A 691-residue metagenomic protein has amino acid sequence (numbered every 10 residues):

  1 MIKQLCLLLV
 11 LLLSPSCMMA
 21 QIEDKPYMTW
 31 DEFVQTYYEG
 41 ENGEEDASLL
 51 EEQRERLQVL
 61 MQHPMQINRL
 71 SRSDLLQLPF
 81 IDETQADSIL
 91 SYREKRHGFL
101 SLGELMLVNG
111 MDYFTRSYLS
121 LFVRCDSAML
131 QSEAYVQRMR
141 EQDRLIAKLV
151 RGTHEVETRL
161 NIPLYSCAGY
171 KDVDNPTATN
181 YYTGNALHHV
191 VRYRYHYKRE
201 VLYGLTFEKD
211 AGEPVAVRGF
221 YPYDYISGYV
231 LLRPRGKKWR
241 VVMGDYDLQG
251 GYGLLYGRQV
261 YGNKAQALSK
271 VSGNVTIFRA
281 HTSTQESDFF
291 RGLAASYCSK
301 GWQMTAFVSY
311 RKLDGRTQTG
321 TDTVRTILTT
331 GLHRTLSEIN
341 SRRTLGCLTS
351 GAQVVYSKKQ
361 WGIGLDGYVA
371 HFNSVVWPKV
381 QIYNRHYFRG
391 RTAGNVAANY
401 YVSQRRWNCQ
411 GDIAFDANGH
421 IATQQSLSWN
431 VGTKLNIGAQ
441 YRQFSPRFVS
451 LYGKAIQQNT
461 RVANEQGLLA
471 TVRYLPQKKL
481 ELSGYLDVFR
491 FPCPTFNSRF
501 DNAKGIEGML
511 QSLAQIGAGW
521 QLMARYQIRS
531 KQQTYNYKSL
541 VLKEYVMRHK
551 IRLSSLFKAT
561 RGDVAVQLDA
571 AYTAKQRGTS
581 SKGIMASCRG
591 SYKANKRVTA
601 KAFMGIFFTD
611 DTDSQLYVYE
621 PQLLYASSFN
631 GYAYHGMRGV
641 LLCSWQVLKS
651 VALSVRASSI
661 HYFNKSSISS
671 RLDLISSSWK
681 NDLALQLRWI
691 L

Functional and structural regions predicted by a protein language model:
M1-D24, L691: Bacterial Sec-dependent N-terminal signal peptides
M19-V215, Y221-L232, G236, D245-Q249: Compositionally biased linear targeting/interaction segments
T179-A186, Y225, D288-F290, R343-V380 (+1 more regions): Exposed, low-structure sequence patches enriched in small/polar residues
L202, K209, I226-Y229, R233 (+9 more regions): Subset of outer-membrane beta-barrel
R218-D314, K434-V449, R597-T612: Outer membrane beta-barrel
G251-G253, T305, D314-T317, G364 (+2 more regions): Short helix/loop capping segments that flank catalytic or ligand/cofactor-binding pockets
G262-G273, T317-L336, P621-A626: Surface-exposed loop/turn segments flanking beta-strands in extracellular/periplasmic regions
S287-R334, R343-L345, T349-V355: Aromatic- and glycine-enriched pocket-lining scaffold segments that form the walls of small-molecule binding clefts
